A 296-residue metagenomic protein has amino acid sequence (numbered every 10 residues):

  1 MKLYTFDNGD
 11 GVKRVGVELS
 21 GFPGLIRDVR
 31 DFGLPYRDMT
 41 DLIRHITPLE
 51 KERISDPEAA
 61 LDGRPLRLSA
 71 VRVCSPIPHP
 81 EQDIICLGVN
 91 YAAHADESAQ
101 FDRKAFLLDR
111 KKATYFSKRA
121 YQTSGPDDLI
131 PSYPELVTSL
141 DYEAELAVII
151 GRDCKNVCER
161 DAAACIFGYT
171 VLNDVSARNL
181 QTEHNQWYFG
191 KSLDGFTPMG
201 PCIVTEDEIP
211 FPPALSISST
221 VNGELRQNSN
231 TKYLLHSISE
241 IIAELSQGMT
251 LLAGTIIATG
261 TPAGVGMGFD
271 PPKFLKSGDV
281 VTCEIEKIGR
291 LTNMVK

Functional and structural regions predicted by a protein language model:
M1-D109, A113, T282: N-terminal non-catalytic cap/leader segment that marks the start of a structured domain
D10-V12, F22, T138, E224-L225 (+1 more regions): Short acidic/polar mixed-charge low-complexity motifs
V15-G16, G168, G190, N293: Glycine-centered structural positions embedded in regular secondary structure
V29-D31, D128, E286, K296: Surface loops and adjacent helix of pleckstrin homology
R30-D31, V171, N230, T292: Short clusters of small/polar residues that mark proteolytic maturation junctions
K51-S55, L66-R72, P76, H94 (+1 more regions): Catalytic-pocket segment enriched in acidic/His residues
E81-Y233, I238-S239: Glycine-enriched loop-and-adjacent helix/strand subsegments that border the catalytic/binding cleft of enzyme cores
